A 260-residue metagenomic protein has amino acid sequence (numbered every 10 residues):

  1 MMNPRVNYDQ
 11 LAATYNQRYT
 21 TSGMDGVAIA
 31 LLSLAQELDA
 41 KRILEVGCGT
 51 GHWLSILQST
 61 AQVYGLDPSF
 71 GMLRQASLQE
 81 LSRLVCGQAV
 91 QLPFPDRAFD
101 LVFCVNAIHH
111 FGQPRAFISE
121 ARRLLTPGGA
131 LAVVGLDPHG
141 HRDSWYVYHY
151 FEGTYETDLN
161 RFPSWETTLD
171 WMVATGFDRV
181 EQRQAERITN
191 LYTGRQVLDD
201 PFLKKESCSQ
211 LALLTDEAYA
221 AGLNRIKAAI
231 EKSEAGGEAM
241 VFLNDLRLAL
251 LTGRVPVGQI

Functional and structural regions predicted by a protein language model:
M1-D39, H52-I56, M72-Q75, T193: Conserved class I S-adenosyl-L-methionine
L44-Q91: Class I SAM-dependent methyltransferase SAM/SAH-binding core
T50-H52, R179-I260: Conserved Class I S-adenosyl-L-methionine
F103: A conserved beta-strand element that flanks and buttresses the S-adenosyl-L-methionine
N106-H110: Short catalytic micro-motifs in class I SAM-dependent methyltransferases
R115-P127: A short glycine-rich, Lys/Arg-flanked "PGG" loop and its adjoining helix->strand segment in the class I
A130-N160: Conserved class I S-adenosyl-L-methionine
N160-T175: Short alpha-helix
